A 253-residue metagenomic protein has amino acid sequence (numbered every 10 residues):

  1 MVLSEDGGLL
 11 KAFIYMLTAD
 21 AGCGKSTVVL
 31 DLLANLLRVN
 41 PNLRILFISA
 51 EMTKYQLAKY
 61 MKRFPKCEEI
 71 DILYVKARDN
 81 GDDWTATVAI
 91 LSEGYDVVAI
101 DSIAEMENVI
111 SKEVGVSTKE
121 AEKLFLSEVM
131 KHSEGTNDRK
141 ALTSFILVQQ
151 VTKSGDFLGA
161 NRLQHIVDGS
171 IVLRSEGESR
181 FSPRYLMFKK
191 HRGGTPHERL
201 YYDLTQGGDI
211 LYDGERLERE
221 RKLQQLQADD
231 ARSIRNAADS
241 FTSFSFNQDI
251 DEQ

Functional and structural regions predicted by a protein language model:
M1-D6, M16, L217-Q253: Glycine- and charge-rich intrinsically disordered segments
M1-F64: The Walker A/P-loop phosphate-binding site
A12-F13, G94-Y95, V167: Short, well-ordered alpha-helix to beta-strand connector turns
G22-C23, T53-K54, N80, A104-I110 (+1 more regions): Short acidic, S/G/P-rich loop/turn micro-motifs used as interaction or catalytic elements
M52-A86: Nucleotide-state-sensitive switch-loop elements of NTP-binding domains
T53, L57, N80-D83, S117-V129 (+3 more regions): Helical mechanochemical/support elements of P-loop NTPase systems and associated helical scaffolds
K76-L142: Phosphate-binding/switch loop-helix module in NTP-utilizing enzymes
M130-N236: Phosphate-binding/switch region of NTP-binding enzymes
